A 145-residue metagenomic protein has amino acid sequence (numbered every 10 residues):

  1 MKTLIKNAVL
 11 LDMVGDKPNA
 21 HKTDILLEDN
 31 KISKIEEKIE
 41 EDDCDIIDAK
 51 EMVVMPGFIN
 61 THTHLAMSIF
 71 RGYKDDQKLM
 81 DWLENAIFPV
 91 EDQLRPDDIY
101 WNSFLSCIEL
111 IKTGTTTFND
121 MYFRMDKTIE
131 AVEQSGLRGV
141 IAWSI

Functional and structural regions predicted by a protein language model:
M1-E41, M52-V53: N-terminal metal-binding scaffold of metallo-dependent hydrolase/deaminase domains
T3-K6, E40-W82, F104, E109-K112: Replace "His-x-His-based motif
V14, N19, M67-R71, M121 (+1 more regions): Active-site-proximal flexible loops/turns
N19, Y73-D76, E133-Q134: Short, glycine/charged-enriched secondary-structure capping and boundary segments
E36-C44, E130-Q134: Short loop/helix-cap segments at secondary-structure boundaries that form the rim of catalytic
I69-Y100, I108, V140-I145: Active-site gating loops and adjacent loop-to-helix segments of metal-dependent hydrolytic enzymes
Y100-I145: Divalent metal-dependent hydrolysis catalytic cores, especially in the metallo-beta-lactamase
